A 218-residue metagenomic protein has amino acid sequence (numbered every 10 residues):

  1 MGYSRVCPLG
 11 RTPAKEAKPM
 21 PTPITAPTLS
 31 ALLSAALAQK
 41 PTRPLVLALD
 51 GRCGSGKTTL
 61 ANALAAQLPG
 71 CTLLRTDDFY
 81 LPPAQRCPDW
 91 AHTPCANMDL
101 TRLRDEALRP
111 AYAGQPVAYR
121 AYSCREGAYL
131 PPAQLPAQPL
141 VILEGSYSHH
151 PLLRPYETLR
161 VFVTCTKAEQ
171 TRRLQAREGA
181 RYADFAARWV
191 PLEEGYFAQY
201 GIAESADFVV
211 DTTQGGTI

Functional and structural regions predicted by a protein language model:
Y3, K15-V46: Extreme N-terminal, non-catalytic leader segments that precede Walker-type/kinase nucleotide-binding cores
R52: P-loop (Walker A) phosphate-binding loop of NTP-binding proteins
K57: Conserved lysine of the Walker
L60: Hydrophobic positions on the alpha1 helix immediately C-terminal to the Walker A/P-loop
G70-A84: Short beta-strand-centered segment that lines the nucleotide-binding/catalytic pocket of NTP-utilizing
Q85-E126, L140: Conserved nucleotide-sensing/catalytic segment adjacent to the nucleotide-binding pocket in NTP-handling enzymes
A128, P132, H150, A180-I218: Small-molecule kinase domains that catalyze NTP-dependent phosphoryl transfer to phosphate-bearing small molecules
A128-R177: ATP-dependent NMP and nucleoside kinases share a basic, alpha-helical "lid"
